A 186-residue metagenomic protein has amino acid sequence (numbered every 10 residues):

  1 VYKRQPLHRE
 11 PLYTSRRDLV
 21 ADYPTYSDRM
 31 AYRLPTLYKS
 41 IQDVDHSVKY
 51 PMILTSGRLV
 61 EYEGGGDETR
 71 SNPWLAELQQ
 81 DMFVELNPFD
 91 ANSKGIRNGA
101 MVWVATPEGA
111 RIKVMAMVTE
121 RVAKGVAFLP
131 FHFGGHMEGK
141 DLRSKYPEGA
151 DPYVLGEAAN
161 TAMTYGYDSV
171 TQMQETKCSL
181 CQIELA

Functional and structural regions predicted by a protein language model:
K3-R4, D18, K49, G65 (+2 more regions): Long, contiguous, secondary-structure-rich segments that constitute the structural scaffold of globular domains
K3-S71: Long, low-complexity segments enriched in small/aliphatic residues
